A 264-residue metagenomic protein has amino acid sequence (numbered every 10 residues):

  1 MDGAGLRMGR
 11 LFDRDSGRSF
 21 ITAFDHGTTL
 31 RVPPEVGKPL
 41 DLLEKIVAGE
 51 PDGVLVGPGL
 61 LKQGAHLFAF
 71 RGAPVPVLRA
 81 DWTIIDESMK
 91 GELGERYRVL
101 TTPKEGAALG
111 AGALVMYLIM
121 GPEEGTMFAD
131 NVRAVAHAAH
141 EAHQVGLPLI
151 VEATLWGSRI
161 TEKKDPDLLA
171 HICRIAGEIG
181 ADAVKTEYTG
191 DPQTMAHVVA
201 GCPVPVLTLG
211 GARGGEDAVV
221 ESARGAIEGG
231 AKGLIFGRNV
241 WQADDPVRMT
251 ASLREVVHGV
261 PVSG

Functional and structural regions predicted by a protein language model:
M1-R14: N-terminal basic/disordered segments at the start of proteins
R14, S19-K62, H66-F70, V75-I85 (+6 more regions): Alpha/beta enzyme core
G211: Cofactor-binding loop segments of dinucleotide-utilizing enzymes, especially the Rossmann-like FAD- and NAD(P)+-binding
R238-D244: A short, acidic, flexible beta-alpha connecting loop/helix-capping segment that sits on the rim of active
